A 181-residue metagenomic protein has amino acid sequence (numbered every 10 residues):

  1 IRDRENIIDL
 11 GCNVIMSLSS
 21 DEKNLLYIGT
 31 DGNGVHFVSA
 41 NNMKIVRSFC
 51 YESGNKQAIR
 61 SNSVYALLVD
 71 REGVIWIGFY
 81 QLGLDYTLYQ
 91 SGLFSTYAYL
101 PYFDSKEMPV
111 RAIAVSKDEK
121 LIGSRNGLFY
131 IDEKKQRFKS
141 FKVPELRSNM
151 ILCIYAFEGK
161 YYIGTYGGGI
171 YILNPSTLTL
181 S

Functional and structural regions predicted by a protein language model:
I1-S181: Carboxylate-rich, polar loop motifs that coordinate divalent cations or form catalytic acidic clusters
